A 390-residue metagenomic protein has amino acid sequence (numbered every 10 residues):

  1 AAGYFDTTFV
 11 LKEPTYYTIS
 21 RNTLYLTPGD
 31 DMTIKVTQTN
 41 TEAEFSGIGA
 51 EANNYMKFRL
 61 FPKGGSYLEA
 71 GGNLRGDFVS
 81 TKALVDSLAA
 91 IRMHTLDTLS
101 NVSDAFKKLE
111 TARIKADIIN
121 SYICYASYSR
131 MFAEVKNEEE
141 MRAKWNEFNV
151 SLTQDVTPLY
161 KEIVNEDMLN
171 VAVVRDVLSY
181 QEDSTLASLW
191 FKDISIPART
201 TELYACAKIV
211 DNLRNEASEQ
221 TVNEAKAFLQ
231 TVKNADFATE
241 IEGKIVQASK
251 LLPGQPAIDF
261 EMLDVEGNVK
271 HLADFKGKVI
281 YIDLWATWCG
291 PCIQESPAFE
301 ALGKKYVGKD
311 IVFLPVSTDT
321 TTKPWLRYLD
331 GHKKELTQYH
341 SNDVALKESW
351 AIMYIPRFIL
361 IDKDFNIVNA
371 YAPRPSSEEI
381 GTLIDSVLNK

Functional and structural regions predicted by a protein language model:
A1-R113, S121-Y125, S129-E134: A non-transmembrane, solvent-exposed segment enriched in polar/low-complexity residues
K108-S127, P158-D176, R199-N212: Amphipathic alpha-helical repeat scaffolds of TPR domains
E134-L152, E182-D193, E219-L229, I258-D259: Alpha-helical repeat scaffolds
S188, T200-L263, A273-K278, K304 (+2 more regions): N-proximal helix/coil linker or "cap" segments that precede and/or mark the start of modular domains
K276-G277, D283-A301: Conserved redox-active cysteine motifs that mediate thiol-disulfide chemistry, especially di-cysteine Cys-X(1-2)-Cys
Q294-H332, N342-S349, T382: Structural microenvironment flanking redox-active thiols in thiol-disulfide oxidoreductases
H332-K334, D343-S386: Thiol/disulfide oxidoreductase modules built on the thioredoxin-like
